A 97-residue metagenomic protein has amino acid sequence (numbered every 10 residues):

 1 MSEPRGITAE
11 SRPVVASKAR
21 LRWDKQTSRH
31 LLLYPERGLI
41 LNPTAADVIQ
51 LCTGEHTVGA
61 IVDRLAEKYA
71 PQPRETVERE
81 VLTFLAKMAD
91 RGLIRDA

Functional and structural regions predicted by a protein language model:
M1-Q50, R95: Acidic, low-complexity/disordered tracts enriched in E/D and polar residues
R37-A97: Long, charge-rich, low-complexity alpha-helical segments
